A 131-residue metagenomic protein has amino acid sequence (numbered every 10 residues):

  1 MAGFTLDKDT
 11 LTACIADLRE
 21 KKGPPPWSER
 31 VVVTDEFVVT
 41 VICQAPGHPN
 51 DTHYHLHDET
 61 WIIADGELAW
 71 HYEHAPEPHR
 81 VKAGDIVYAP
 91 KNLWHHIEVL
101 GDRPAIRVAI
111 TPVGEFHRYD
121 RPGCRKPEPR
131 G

Functional and structural regions predicted by a protein language model:
M1-V41, D51, P122-G131: A short, N-terminal "cap"/entry segment at the start of jelly-roll beta-barrel domains of the cupin/DSBH fold
W27-F37, P46-I62, H74-A75: A short beta-loop-beta micro-motif enriched in histidine and acidic residues
T40-V41, W70-Y72, R107, R118: Short hydrophobic/aromatic-rich beta-strand segments that constitute the beta-sheet cores of beta-sandwich/beta-barrel
Y54, T60-A83, L93: A short beta-strand-loop-beta hairpin characteristic of the jelly-roll/cupin
H74, G101, D120-R121: Short, flexible helix/strand-to-coil boundary loops that buttress conserved ligand/catalytic motifs in alpha/beta
K82-A83, K91-H117: Ligand-binding loop in jelly-roll beta-barrel domains
